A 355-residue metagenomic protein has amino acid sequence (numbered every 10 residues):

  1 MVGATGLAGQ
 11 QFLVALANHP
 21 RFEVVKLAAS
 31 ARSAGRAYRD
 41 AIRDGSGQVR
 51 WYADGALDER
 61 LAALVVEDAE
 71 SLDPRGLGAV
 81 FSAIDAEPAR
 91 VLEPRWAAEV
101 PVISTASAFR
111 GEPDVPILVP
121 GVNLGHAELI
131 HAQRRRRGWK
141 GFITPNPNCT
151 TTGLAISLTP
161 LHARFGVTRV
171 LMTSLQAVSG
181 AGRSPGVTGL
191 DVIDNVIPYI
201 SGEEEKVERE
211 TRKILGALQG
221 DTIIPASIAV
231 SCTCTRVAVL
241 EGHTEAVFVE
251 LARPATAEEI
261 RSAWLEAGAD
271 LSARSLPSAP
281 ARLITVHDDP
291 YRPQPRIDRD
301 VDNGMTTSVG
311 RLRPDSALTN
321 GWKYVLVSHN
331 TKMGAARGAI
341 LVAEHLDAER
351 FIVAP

Functional and structural regions predicted by a protein language model:
M1-V192, V196-Y199, A229, S275 (+5 more regions): N-terminal Rossmann-like NAD(P) cofactor-binding subdomain of oxidoreductases, focused on the glycine-rich
V178-P355: Charged docking surfaces used in two-component/phosphorelay signaling
